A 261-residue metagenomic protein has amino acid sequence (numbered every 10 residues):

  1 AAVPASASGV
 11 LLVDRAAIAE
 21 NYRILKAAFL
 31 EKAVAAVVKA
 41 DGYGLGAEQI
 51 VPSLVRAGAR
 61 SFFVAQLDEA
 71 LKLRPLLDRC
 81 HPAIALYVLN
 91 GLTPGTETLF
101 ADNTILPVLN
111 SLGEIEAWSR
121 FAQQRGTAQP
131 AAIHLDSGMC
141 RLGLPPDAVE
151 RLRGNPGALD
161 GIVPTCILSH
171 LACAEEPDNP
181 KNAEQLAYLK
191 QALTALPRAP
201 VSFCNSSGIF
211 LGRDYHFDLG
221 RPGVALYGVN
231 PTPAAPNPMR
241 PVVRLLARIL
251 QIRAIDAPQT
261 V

Functional and structural regions predicted by a protein language model:
A1-A2: Short, basic/glycine-rich phosphate-binding loops at helix/coil junctions that contact nucleotide phosphates
A5, G9-V13, A17-A19, F29-Q191 (+2 more regions): Active-site-proximal beta-alpha core segment in soluble small-molecule metabolic enzymes
N21-R23: Alpha-helical scaffold segments that flank or form the walls of functional sites
K26: N-terminal nucleotide-binding beta1-loop-alpha1 segment
D178-V261: Anionic-ligand-binding alpha/beta catalytic cores of soluble enzymes and soluble regulatory domains that recognize
